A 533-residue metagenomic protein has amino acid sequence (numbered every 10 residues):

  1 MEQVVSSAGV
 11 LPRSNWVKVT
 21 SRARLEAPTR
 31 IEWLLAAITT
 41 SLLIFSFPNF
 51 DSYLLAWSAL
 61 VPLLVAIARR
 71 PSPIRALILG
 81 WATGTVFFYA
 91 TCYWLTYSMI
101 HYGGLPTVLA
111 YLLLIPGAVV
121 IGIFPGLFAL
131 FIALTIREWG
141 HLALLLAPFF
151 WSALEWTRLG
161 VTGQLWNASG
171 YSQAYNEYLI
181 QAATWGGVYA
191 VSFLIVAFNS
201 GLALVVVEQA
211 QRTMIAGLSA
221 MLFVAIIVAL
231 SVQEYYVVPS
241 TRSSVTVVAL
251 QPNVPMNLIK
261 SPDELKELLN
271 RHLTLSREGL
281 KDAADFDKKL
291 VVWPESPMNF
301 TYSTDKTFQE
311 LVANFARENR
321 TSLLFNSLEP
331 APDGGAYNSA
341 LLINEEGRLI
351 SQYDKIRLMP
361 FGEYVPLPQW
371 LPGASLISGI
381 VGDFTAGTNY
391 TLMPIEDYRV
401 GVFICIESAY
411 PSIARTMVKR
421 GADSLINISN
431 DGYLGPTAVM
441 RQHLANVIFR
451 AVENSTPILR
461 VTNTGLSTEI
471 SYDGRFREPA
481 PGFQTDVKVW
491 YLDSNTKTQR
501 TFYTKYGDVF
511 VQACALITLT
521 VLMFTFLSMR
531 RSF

Functional and structural regions predicted by a protein language model:
E2-V5, W16-Y236, P436, V447-R450 (+3 more regions): Membrane-embedded alpha-helical bundles of multi-pass enzymes that act on lipidic or dolichyl-linked glycan substrates
I44, L130, A249, L342 (+3 more regions): Conserved hydrophobic/aromatic beta-strand scaffold that supports enzyme active sites
F47-P62, F87-W94, Q251-P252, A284-F300 (+2 more regions): Short, conserved active-site loops that position catalytic residues or coordinate cofactors/metal ions across diverse
A68-R69, I136, V207, K281-A284 (+3 more regions): Residue-level signal for alpha-helix termini/capping positions
W94, S98-L112, G117, S152 (+4 more regions): Active-site catalytic loop in hydrolytic enzyme cores
G117, I121, P148-F149, L290 (+6 more regions): CN hydrolase (nitrilase-like) catalytic-core segments centered on the catalytic cysteine and neighboring Lys/Glu
S231-F361, L392-D397, V402, I406-S408 (+1 more regions): Soluble catalytic regions of membrane-associated enzymes that act on cell-envelope and secretory-pathway components
